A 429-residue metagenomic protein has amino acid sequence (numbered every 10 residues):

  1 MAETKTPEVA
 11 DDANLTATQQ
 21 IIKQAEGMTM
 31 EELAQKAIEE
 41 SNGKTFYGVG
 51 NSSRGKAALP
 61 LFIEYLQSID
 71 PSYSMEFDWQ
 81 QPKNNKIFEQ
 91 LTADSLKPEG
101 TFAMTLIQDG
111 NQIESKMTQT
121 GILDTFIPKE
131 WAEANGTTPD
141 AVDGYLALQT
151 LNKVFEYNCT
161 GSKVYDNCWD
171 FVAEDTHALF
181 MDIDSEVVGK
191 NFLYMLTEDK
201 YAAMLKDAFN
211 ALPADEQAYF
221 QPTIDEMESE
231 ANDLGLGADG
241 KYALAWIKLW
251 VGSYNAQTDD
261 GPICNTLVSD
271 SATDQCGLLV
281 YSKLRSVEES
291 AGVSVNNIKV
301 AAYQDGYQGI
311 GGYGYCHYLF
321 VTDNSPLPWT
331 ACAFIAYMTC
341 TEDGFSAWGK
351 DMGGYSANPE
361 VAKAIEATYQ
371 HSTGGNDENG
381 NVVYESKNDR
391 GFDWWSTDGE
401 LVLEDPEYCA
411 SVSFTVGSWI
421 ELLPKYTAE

Functional and structural regions predicted by a protein language model:
A2-D11, L15-Q19, K23, M30-L33 (+10 more regions): Extracytoplasmic/secretory soluble proteins
K5-I21, E26, E31, Y384-E429: Conserved C-terminal helix/tail region of periplasmic/extracytoplasmic solute-binding proteins
P7-D11, M30-S41, S52-S74, F155: Short, polar/charged alpha-helical segment
Q35-N42, Q67-P71, T92-L96, Q112 (+10 more regions): Sec-exported extracytoplasmic/periplasmic mature domains
E39-E40, K97-F102, K116-T118, P139-D140 (+6 more regions): Extracellular/periplasmic catalytic domains that process cell-envelope and extracellular macromolecules
K44-I63, F77-Q90, G100-P262: Extracytoplasmic ligand-binding site segments that recognize negatively charged/polar headgroups
Y242, G252-D323: Extracytoplasmic/periplasmic substrate-binding proteins
H317-V402: Mature extracytoplasmic/periplasmic domains
